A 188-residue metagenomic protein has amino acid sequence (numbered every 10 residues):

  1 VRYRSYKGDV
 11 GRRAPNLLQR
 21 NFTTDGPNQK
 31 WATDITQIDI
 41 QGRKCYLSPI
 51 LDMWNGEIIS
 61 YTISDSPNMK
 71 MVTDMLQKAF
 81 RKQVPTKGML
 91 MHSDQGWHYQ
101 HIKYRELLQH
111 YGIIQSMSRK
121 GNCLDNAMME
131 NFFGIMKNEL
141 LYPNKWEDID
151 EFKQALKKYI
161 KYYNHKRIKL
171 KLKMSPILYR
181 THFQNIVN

Functional and structural regions predicted by a protein language model:
V1, K87-D94: Acidic beta-strand-to-loop metal/phosphate-binding motif
V1-G26, N122, I177-Q184: Basic, flexible linker segments flanking DNA-binding modules in nucleic acid-interacting mobile-element proteins
R4-D9, S93-Q95, H101-I102, Q115-K137 (+2 more regions): RNase H-like two-metal-ion nuclease catalytic core shared by retroviral integrases and related mobile-element nucleases
A14, N28, L47, N68 (+6 more regions): Hydrophobic (often cysteine-bearing) scaffold residues that line and stabilize catalytic clefts of nucleotide/cofactor
L18, D34, I50, G56 (+9 more regions): Mobile genetic element proteins and their domesticated derivatives, centered on retroelements and DNA transposons
R20, T24-I59, D65-P67: An active-site-proximal beta-strand-loop segment
T62-P85, L90: Active-site beta-loop-alpha junctions of metal-dependent nucleic acid enzymes, especially the RNase H-like/DDE
Q109-I113, I135-N188: C-terminal domain-tail junction helix/linker
